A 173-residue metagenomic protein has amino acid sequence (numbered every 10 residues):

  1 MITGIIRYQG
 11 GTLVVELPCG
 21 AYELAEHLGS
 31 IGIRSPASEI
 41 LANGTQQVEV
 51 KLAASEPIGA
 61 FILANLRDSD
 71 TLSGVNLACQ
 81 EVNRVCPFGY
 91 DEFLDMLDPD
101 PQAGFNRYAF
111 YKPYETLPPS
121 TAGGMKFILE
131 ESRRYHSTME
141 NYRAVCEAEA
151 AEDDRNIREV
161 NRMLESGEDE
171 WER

Functional and structural regions predicted by a protein language model:
M1-E39: N-terminal ordered "arm"
L28-E149: Mixed-charge (acidic/basic) macromolecular-recognition segments
N156-I157: Beta-strand-rich luminal/extracellular ectodomains of secretory-pathway glycoproteins, especially N-glycosylated
E165-R173: Non-Sec secretion/translocation targeting segments of pathogen effectors
